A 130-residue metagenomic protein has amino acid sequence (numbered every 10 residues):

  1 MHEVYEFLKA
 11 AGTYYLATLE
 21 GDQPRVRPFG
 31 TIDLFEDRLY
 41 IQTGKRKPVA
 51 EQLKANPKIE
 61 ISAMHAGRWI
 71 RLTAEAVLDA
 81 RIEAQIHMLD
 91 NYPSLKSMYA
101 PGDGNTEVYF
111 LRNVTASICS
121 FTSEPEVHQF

Functional and structural regions predicted by a protein language model:
E6-E20, I59-I61: A short, Trp-centered hydrophobic/proline-enriched beta-strand micro-motif
P28-G30: Conserved beta-strand in the GNAT
I32-G67: A short mixed-secondary-structure module that forms the rim of ligand-binding clefts
R71-F130: Charged, gly/pro-rich active-site loop segments
